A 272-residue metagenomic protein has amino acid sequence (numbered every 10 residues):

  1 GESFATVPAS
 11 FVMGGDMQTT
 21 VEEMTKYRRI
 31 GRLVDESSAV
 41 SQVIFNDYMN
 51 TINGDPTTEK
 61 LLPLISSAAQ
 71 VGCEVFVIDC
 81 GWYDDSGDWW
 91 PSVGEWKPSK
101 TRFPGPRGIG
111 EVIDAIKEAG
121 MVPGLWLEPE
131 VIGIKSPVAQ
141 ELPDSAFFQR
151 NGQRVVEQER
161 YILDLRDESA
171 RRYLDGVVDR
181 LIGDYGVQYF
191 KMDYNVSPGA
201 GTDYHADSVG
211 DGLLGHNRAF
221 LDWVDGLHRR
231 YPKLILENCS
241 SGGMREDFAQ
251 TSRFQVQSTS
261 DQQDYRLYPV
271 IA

Functional and structural regions predicted by a protein language model:
G1-G14: Short Pro-Gly-centered flexible turn/kink motifs
P8, Y48, I78-C80, M192-Y194 (+1 more regions): Generic detector of well-ordered alpha-helical packing
A9, P123, L236: Hydrophobic anchor at the start of a short beta-strand that flanks the dinucleotide cofactor-binding loop
V12-E23: Short, Lys/Arg- and Gly-enriched loop/turn segments at beta-strand edges
M13, G72, G120-P123, L127 (+3 more regions): A generic secondary-structure signal for well-formed alpha-helical elements
T25-S38, V43: Long, charged amphipathic helices and adjacent flexible linkers at domain junctions
S38-G176, Y189, G199, H205-A206: Aromatic-lined carbohydrate-binding/catalytic grooves of carbohydrate-active enzymes
K100-G108, E118, Q140-A272: Active-site neighborhood of glycoside hydrolase catalytic domains
